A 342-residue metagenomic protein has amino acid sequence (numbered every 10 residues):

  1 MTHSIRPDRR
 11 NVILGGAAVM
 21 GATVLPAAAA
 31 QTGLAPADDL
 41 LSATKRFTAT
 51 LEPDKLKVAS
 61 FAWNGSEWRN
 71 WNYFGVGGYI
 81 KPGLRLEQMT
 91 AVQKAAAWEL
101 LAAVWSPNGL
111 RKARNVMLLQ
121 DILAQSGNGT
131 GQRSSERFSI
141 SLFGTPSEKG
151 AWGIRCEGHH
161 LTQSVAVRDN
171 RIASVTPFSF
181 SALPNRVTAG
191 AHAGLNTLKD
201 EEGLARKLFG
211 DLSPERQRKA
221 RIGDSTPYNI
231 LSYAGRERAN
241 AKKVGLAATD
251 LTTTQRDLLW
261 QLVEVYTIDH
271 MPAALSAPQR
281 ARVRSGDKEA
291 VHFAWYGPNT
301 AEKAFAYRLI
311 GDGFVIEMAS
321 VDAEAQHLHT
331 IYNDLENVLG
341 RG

Functional and structural regions predicted by a protein language model:
M1-D8, G15-T23: N-terminal secretory signal peptides
D8-N11, I331: Small/flexible residues
I13-L14, V19, Q31, G311: Intrinsically disordered, low-complexity segments enriched in small/polar residues
A18-V19, V24, S147, S213: Polar low-complexity intrinsically disordered regions enriched in Ser/Thr and small residues
V24-L34: Bacterial Sec-dependent signal peptides at the C-terminal "C-region" and cleavage site
T32-S106, L110-L198, E202-G342: A cross-kingdom marker for long, charged
